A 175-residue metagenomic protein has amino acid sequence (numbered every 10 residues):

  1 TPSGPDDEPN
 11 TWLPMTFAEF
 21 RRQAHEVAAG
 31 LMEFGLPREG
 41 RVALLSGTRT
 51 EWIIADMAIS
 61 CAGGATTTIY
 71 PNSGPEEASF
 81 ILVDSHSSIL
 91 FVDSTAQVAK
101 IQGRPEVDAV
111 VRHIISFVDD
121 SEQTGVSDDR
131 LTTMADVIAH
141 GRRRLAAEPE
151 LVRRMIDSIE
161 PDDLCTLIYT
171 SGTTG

Functional and structural regions predicted by a protein language model:
T1-M57, G74-S79, R130-A139: Conserved AMP-binding/adenylate-forming core of the ANL superfamily
E8, L167-G175: Conserved adenylation A10 loop of the ANL superfamily
H25-A29, T95, G175: Solvent-exposed alpha-helix faces
F34, C61-H140, R154: Structural core segment of the AMP-binding/adenylate-forming
R38-E39, T66, P161: Alpha-helix N-cap/start motif
A58, I81, Y169: Hydrophobic/aromatic ligand-binding patch that stacks against planar heteroaromatic rings of cofactors or nucleotides
T132-A135, R142-Y169: Conserved pre-ATP/AMP-binding loop-to-beta segment of ANL
